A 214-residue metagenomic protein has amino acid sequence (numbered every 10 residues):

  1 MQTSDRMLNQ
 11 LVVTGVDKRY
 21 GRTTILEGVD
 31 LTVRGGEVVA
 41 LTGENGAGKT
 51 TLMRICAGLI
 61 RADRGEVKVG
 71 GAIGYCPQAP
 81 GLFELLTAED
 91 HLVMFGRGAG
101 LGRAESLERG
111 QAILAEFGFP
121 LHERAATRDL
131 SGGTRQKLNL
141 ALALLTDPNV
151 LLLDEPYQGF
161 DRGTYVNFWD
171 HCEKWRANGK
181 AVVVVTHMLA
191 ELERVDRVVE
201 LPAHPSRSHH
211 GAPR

Functional and structural regions predicted by a protein language model:
L11-V13, L26-G28: Conserved structural motif at the start of ABC-family nucleotide-binding domains
T42-E44: The feature captures the beta-strand-to-loop junction immediately N-terminal to the Walker
A57: Helix-to-loop junction immediately C-terminal to a conserved catalytic motif
L86-A99: Q-loop/switch helix immediately C-terminal to the Walker
V93, E105-H122: Conserved ABC ATPase "signature" region
L140: Hydrophobic anchor residue at the start of the ABC signature
L151-E155: Catalytic Walker B motif of ABC-type/P-loop ATPase nucleotide-binding domains
